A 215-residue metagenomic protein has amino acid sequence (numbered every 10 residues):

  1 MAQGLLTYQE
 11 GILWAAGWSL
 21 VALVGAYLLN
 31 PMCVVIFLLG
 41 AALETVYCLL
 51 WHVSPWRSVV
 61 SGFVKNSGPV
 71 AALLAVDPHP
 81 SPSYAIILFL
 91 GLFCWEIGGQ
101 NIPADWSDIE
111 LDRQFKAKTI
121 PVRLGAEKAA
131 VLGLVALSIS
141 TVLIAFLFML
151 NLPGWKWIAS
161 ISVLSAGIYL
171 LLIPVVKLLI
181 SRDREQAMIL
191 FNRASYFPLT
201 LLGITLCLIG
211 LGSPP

Functional and structural regions predicted by a protein language model:
M1-P215: Multi-pass alpha-helical membrane architecture of UbiA-family and related isoprenoid/lipid prenyltransferases
